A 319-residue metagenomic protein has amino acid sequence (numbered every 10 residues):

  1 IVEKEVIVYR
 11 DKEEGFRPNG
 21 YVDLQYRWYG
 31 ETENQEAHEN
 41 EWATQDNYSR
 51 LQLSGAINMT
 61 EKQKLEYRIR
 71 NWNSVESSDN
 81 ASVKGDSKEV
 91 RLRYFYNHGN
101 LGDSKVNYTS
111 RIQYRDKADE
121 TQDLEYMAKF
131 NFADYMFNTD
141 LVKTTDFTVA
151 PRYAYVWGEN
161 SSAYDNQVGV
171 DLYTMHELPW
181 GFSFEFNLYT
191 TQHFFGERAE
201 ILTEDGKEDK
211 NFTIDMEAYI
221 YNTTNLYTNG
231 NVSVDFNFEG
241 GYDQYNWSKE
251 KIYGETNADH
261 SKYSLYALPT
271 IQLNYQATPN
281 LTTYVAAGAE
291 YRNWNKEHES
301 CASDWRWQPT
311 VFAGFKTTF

Functional and structural regions predicted by a protein language model:
I1-S77, K316: Short glycine/proline- and aromatic-enriched beta-strand/turn motifs that initiate or cap beta-hairpins
P18-Y26, Q63-Y67, S104-S110, D140-P151 (+7 more regions): Transmembrane beta-strands of outer-membrane beta-barrel proteins
D23, Q52-A56, R91-F95, M127-M136 (+4 more regions): Outer-membrane beta-barrel architecture
Q25-E31, R68-S74, N97, R111-K117 (+6 more regions): Outer-membrane beta-barrel pore domains and translocons
N40-N47, N80-K88, A118-M127, N160-Q167 (+3 more regions): Replace "Gram-negative outer membrane beta-barrel proteins" with "bacterial and organellar outer membrane beta-barrel
I57-E61, Y96-G102, F132-K143, H176-F182 (+5 more regions): Outer-membrane beta-barrel strand-turn architecture
R91, S303-F319: Outer-membrane beta-barrel "beta-signal"
K129-T256, T317: Detector for outer-membrane/organellar transmembrane beta-barrel domains, recognizing the amphipathic beta-strand
